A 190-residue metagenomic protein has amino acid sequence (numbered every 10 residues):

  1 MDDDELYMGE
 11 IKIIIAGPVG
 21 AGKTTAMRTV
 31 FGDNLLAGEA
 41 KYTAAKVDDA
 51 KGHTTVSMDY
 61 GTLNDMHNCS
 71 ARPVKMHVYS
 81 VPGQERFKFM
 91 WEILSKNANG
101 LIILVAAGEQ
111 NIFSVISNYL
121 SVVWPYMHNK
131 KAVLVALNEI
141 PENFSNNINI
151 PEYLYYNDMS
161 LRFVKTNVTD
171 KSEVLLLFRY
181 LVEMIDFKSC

Functional and structural regions predicted by a protein language model:
M1-G52: Conserved G1/Walker A P-loop phosphate-binding module
E10, N97-G100, H128-A132, M159-L161: Short glycine-/polar-rich loops that comprise or flank the Walker A/P-loop and associated switch/sensor motifs
I14, V133-V135, R162-V164: A structural signal for isolated positions on well-ordered beta-strands in alpha/beta enzyme cores
Y42-E85: Switch I (G2) and immediately adjacent beta-strands of P-loop GTPase domains
T55, M66-A71, I93-N97, W124-N129: Conserved catalytic network of the ASCE P-loop NTPase/AAA+ motor domain
F87-E109, P125-Y126: Inter-motif core of Ras-like GTPase G domains
V105-M159: Conserved C-terminal guanine-recognition region of P-loop GTPase G domains, centered on the G4
P141-C190: Canonical P-loop GTPase G-domain recognition
